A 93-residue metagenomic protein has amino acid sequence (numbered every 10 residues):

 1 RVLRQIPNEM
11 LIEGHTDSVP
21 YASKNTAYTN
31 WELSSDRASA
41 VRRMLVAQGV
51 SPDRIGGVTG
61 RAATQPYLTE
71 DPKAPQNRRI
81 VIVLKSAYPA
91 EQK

Functional and structural regions predicted by a protein language model:
R1-L3, H15-K93: Periplasmic OmpA-like peptidoglycan-binding domain that tethers envelope proteins to the cell wall
